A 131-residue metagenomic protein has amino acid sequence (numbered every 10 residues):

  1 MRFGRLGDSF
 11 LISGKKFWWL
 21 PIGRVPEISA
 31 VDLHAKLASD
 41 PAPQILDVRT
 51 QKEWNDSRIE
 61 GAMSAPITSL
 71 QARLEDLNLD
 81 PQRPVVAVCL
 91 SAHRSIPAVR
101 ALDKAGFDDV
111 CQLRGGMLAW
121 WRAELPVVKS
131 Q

Functional and structural regions predicted by a protein language model:
M1-Q44, Q51-P84, L90-Q131: Rhodanese-like catalytic fold shared by cysteine-dependent sulfurtransferases and DSP/PTP-type phosphatases
